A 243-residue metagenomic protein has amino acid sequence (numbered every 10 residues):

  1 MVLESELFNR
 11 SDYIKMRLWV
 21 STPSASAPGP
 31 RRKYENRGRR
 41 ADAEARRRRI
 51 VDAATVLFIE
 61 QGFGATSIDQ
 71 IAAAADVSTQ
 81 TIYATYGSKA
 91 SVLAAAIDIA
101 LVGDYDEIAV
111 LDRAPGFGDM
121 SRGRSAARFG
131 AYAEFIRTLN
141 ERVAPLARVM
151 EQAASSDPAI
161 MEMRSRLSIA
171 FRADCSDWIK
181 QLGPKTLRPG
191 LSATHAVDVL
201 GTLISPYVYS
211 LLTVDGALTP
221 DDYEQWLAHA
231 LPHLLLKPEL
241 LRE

Functional and structural regions predicted by a protein language model:
M1-A45, A109, R242-E243: N-terminal intrinsically disordered/low-complexity leader segments
T22, L182-A230, P238-E243: Hydrophobic/aromatic-rich alpha-helical bundle segments in the mid-to-C-terminal region
R49, L57-S91, A95: Helix-turn-helix
Q70-A73, D174, T202-I204: Short acidic alpha-helix initiation/capping motifs at coil-to-helix transition points, especially at protein N-termini
K89-S91, A95, V102, D106-E141 (+1 more regions): Hydrophobic alpha-helical connector segments
E134-E151, P158-K185, T194-D198, H229-H233: Amphipathic alpha-helical packing segments from all-alpha helical-bundle domains
A147-A154, L211, D215: Secondary-structure edge/capping motif, primarily at the C-terminal ends of alpha-helices and the immediately following
